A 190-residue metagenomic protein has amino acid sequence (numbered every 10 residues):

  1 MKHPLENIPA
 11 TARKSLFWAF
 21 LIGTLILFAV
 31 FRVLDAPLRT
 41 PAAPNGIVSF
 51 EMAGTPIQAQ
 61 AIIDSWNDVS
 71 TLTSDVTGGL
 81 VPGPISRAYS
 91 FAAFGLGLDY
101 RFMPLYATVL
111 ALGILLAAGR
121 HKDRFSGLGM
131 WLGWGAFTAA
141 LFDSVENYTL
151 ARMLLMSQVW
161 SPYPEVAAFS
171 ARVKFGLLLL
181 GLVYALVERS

Functional and structural regions predicted by a protein language model:
P4-A12, S86-A93, R120-M130, L155-F169: Juxtamembrane loop-transmembrane helix junctions in multi-pass integral membrane proteins, especially the extracellular
I8-E51: N-terminal signal-anchor transmembrane alpha helix
A12-I22, L115, H121-L141: Interfacial segments of alpha-helical transmembrane regions
F28, R32-A36, I114-A117, S144-L154 (+1 more regions): Transmembrane helix-loop junctions and nearby membrane-interface residues
N67-Y106: Individual transmembrane alpha-helix segments
A93-T108, V166-L179: Membrane-interface loop-to-helix entry segments
Y100-R120, L180-S190: Transmembrane alpha-helical segments in integral membrane proteins
G129-V187: Alpha-helical transmembrane segments of multi-pass integral membrane proteins, characterized by long hydrophobic
